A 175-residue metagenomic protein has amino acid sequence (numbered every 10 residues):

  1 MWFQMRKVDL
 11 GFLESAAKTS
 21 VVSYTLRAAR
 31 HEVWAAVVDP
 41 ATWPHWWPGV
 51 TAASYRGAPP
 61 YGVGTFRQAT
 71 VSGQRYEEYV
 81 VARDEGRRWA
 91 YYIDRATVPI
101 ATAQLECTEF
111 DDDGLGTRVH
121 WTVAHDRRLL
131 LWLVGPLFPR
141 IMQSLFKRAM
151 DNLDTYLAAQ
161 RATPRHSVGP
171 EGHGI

Functional and structural regions predicted by a protein language model:
M1-G57, G174-I175: Hydrophobic ligand-binding cavity/cleft-lining segments
F3, T19, R95-R148, L153-T155 (+1 more regions): Beta-strand/loop substructures that line and gate deep hydrophobic ligand-binding cavities in soluble
T25, H45, S54-P99, D113 (+2 more regions): Glycine-rich portal/gate segments that line the openings of hydrophobic small-molecule binding cavities
R30, D39-W43, E85, T117 (+1 more regions): Acidic, low-complexity intrinsically disordered regions
W34-V37, V63-F66, T102-D112: Short, mixed-charge, low-aromatic patches
A35-P48, E85, P139, Q143 (+3 more regions): Short, intrinsically disordered, mixed-charge
H45, G49, S54, P60-G62 (+3 more regions): Residue-level preference for alpha-helix termini and adjacent loops
